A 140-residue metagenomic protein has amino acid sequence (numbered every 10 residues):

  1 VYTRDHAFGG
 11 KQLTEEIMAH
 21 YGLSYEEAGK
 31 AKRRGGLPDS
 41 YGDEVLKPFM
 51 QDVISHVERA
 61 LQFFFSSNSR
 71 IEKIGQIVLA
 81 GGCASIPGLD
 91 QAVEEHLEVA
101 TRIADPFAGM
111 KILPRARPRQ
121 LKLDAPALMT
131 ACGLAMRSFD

Functional and structural regions predicted by a protein language model:
V1-D140: Hydrophobic/aromatic-enriched cytosolic interaction surfaces used to assemble or bind macromolecules
